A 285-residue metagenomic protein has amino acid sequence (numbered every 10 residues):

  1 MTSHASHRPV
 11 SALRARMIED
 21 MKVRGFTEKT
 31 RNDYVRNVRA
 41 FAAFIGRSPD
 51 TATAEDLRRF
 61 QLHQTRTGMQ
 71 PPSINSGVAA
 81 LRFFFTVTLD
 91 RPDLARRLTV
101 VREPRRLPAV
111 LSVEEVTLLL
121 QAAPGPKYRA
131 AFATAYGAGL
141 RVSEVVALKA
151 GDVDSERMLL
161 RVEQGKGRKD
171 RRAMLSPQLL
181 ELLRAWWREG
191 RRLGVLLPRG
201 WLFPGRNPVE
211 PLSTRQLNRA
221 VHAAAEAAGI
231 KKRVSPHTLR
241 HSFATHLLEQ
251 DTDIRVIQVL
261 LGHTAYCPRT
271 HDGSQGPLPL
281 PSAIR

Functional and structural regions predicted by a protein language model:
M1-R285: Conserved catalytic core of the tyrosine transesterase superfamily
